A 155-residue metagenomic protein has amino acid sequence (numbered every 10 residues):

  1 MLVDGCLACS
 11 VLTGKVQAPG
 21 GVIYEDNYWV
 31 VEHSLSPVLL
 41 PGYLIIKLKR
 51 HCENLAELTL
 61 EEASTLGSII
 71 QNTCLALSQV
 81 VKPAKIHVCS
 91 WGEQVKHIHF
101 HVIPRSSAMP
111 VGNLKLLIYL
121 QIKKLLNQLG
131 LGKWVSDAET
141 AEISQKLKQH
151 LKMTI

Functional and structural regions predicted by a protein language model:
M1-I155: HIT superfamily nucleotide-processing domains
